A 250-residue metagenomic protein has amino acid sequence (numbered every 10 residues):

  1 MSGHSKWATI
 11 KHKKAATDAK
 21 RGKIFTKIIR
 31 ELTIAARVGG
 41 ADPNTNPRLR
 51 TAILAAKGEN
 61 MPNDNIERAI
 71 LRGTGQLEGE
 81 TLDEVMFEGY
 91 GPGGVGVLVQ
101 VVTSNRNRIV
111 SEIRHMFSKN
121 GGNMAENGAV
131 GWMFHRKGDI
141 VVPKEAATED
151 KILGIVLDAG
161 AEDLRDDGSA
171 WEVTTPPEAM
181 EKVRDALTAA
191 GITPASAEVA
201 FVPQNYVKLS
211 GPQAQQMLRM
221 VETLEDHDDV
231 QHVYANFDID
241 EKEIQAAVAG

Functional and structural regions predicted by a protein language model:
M1-M116, G121-A125, V130-D139, K208 (+1 more regions): N-terminal cationic and glycine-rich segments that engage phosphates or anionic surfaces
D139-G250: Positively charged, low-complexity, intrinsically disordered RNA-binding extensions
